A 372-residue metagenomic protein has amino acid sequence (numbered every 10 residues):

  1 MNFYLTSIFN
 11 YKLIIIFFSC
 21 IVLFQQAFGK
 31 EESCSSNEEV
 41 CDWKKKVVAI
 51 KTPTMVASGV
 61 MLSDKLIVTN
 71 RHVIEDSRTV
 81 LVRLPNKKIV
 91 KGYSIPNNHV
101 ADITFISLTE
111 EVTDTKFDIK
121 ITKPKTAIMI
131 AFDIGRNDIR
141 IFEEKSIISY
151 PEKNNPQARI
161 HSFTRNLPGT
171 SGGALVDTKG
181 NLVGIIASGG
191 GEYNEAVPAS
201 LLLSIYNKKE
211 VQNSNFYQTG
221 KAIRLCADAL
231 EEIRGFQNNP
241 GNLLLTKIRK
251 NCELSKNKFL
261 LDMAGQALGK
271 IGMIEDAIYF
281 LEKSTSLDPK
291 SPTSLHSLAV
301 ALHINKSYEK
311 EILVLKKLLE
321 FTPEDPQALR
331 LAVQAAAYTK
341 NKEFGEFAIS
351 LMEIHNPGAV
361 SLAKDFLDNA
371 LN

Functional and structural regions predicted by a protein language model:
E32-V40, T113-D114, I185-L244: C-terminal cap/linker of serine protease catalytic domains
C34-N37, K46-D64, N70, K88-K91 (+2 more regions): A conserved glycine-rich beta-strand in the N-terminal activation segment of trypsin-fold
S36-E38, T113-S171, I186-V197: Flexible, gly/ser-rich surface segments that form the specificity/activation loops bordering the active-site cleft
M55-V56, L62-I103, L108-E111, T122-P124 (+2 more regions): Catalytic-histidine neighborhood of serine endopeptidases, predominantly the chymotrypsin-like S1/PA family
F259, T293, Q327, S361-L362: Start-of-helix register in tetratricopeptide repeats
M263, S297, L331, D365-F366: Canonical tetratricopeptide repeat
